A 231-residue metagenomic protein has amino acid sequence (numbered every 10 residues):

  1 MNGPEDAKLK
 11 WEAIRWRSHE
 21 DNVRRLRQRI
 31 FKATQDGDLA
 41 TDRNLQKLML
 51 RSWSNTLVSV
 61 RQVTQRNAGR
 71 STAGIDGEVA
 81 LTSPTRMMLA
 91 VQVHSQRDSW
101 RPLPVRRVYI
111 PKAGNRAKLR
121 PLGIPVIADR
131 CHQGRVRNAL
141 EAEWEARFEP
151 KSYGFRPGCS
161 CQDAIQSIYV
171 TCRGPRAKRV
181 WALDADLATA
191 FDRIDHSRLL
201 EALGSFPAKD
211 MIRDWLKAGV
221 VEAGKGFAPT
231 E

Functional and structural regions predicted by a protein language model:
M1-P4: Short, charge-rich, low-complexity alpha-helical interaction segments
K8-G69, N138-F155: Charged boundary/loop elements
S18-D21, R25, A40, N44 (+9 more regions): Generic recognition of stable, solvent-exposed alpha-helical segments in well-folded globular domains
D38-L39, I75, L187: Conformational gate/switch positions in structured elements
Q62, V91-A117, I127, C131-A139 (+2 more regions): Reverse-transcriptase-like RNA-dependent polymerase core
N67-S83, P102-C131, R147-S160, A182-D184 (+1 more regions): Short, conserved non-catalytic motifs in the polymerase core
T82-A90: Compact soluble domain cores
R147-K151, F155-C159, D163-E231: Conserved polymerase palm-domain catalytic core
